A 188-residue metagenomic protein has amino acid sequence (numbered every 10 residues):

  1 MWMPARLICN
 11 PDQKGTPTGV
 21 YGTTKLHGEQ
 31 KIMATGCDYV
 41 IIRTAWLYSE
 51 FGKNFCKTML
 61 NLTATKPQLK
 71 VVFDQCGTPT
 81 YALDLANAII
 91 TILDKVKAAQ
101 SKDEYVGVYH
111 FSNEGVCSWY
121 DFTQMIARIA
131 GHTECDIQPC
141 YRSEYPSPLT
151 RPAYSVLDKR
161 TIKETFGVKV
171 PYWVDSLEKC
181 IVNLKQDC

Functional and structural regions predicted by a protein language model:
M1-I42, L47: Catalytic helix-loop patch of NAD(P)-dependent Rossmann-fold dehydrogenases
L7, V40, L69, T78 (+3 more regions): Residues that recognize and position ribonucleotide moieties
D12, G19, G77-T80, C117 (+2 more regions): Residue-level signal for the nucleotide or nucleotide-sugar donor/cofactor binding architecture
Q30-G77, L83-A86, I90-T91: NAD(P)-dependent short-chain dehydrogenase/reductase
F55-C56, A82, A86, W119-T123 (+2 more regions): A general structural signal for well-ordered alpha-helical segments in protein cores
A88, K95-P148, C188: Mid/C-terminal beta-alpha module of Rossmann-like enzyme folds, strongest in SDR-family dehydrogenases/epimerases
S143-K163: A hydrophobic C-terminal alpha-helical subdomain
W173-C188: Amphipathic terminal alpha-helices
